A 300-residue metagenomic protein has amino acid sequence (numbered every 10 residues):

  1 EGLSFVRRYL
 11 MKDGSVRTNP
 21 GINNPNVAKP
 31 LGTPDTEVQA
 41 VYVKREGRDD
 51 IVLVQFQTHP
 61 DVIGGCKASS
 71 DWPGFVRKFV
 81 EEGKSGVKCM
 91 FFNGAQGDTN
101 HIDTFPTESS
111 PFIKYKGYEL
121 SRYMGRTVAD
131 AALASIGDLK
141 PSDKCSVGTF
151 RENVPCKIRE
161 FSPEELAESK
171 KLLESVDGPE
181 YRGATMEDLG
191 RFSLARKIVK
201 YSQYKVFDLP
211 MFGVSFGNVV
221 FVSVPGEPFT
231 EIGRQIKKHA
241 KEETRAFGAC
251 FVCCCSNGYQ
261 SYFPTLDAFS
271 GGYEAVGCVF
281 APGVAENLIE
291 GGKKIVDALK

Functional and structural regions predicted by a protein language model:
E1-K300: Non-catalytic substrate/cofactor recognition surfaces at enzyme active-site rims
